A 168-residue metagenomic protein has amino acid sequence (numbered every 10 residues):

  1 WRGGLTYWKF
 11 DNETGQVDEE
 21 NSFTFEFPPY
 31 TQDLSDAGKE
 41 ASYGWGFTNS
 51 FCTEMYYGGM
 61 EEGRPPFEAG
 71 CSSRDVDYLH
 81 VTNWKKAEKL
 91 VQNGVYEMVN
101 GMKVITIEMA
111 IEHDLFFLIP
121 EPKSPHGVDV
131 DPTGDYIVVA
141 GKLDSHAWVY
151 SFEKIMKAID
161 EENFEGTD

Functional and structural regions predicted by a protein language model:
W1-D168: Predominantly soluble domains enriched in secretory-pathway, periplasmic, or organellar proteins
